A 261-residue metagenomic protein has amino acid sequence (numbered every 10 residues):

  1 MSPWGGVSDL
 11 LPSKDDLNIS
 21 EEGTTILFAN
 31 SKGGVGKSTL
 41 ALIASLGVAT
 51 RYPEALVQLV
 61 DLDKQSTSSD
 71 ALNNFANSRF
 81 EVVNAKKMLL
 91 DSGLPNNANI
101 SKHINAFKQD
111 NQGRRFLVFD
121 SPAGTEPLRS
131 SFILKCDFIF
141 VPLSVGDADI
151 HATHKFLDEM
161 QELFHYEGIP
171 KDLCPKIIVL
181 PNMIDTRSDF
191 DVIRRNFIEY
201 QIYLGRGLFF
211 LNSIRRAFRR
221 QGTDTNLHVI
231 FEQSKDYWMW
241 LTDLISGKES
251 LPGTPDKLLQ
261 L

Functional and structural regions predicted by a protein language model:
M1-A29: Extreme N-terminal, non-catalytic leader segments that precede Walker-type/kinase nucleotide-binding cores
S20-V35, L42, L46-F119, A123 (+1 more regions): P-loop/Walker-type NTP enzyme "switch/lid" segment
Q58-L59, V141, I178-P181: Structural beta-sheet core signal
D70, T125-F132, I150-T153: Conserved ATPase-coupling elements of RecA-like P-loop NTPase cores
L128-A148: Inter-motif core of Ras-like GTPase G domains
T153-K171, N182: Conserved C-terminal guanine-recognition region of P-loop GTPase G domains, centered on the G4
M183-N226: Beta-strand-loop-alpha "switch" segments that mediate conformational coupling across diverse proteins
Q221-L261: NTP-binding/hydrolysis catalytic cores, primarily Walker-type P-loop NTPases
